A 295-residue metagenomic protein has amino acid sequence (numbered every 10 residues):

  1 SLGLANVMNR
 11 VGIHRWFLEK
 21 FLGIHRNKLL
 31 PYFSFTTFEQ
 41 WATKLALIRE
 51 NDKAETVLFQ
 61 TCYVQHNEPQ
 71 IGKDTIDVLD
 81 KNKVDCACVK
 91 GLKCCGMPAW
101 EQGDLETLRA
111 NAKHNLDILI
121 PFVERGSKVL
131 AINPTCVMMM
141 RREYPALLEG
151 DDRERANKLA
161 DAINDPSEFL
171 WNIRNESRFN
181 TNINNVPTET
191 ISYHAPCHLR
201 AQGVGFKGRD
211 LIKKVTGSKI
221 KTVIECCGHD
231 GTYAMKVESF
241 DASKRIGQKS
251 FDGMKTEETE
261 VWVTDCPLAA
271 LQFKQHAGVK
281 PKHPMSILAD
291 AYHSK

Functional and structural regions predicted by a protein language model:
S1-K295: Iron-sulfur cluster-binding electron-transfer modules in prokaryotic oxidoreductases
